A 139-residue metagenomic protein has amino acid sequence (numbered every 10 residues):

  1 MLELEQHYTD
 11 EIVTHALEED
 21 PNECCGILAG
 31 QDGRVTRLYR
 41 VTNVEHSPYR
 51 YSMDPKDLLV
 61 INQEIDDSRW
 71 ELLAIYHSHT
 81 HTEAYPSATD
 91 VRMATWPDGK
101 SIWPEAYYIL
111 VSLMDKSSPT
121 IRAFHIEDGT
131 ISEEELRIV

Functional and structural regions predicted by a protein language model:
M1-L72, E83-V139: Conserved beta-strand-loop surface patch within small alpha/beta domains used for substrate/adaptor or ligand engagement
H77-H81: Histidine-centered divalent metal-coordination motifs
